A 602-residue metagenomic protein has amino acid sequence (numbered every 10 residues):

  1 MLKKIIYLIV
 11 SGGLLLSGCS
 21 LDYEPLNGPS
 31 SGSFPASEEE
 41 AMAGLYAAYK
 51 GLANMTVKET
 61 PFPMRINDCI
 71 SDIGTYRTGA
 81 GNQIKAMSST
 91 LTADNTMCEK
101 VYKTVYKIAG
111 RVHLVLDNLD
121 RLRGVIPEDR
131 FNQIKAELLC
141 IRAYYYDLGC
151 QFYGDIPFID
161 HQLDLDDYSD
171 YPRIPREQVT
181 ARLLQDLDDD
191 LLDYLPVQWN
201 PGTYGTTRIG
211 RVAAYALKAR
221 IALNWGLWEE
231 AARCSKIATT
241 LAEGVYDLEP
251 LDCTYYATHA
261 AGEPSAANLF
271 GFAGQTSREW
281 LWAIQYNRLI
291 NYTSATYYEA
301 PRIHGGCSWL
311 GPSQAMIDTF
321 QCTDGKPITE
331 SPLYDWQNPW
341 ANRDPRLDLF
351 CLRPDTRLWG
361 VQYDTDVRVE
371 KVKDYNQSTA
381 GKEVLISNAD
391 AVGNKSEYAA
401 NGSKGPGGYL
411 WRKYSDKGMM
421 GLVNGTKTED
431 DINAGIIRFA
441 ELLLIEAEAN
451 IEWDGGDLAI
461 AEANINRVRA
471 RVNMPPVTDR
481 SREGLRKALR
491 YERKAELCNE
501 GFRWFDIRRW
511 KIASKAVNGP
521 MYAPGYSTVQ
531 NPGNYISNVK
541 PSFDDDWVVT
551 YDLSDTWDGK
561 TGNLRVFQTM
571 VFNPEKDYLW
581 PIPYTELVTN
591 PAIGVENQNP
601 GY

Functional and structural regions predicted by a protein language model:
L2, L15-E39, A143, L183 (+3 more regions): Bacterial Sec-dependent N-terminal signal peptides
C19-L21, T75-R77, V105-I108, R182-L184 (+5 more regions): Long, intrinsically disordered, low-complexity segments
C19-R65, K326, Q337, I582-Y602: Membrane-proximal, proline-rich intrinsically disordered regions
S37-N54, T78-Y153, Y168-A181, L187-P201 (+6 more regions): Conserved, well-structured interaction surfaces
F158, Q162-N268: Hydrophobic, small-residue-rich alpha-helical packing segments that form membrane-like cores
W228, G456-L458: TPR-repeat structural position
R278-E279, P332-R438, N599-Y602: Flexible, polar/acidic helix-loop-strand segments at domain edges
